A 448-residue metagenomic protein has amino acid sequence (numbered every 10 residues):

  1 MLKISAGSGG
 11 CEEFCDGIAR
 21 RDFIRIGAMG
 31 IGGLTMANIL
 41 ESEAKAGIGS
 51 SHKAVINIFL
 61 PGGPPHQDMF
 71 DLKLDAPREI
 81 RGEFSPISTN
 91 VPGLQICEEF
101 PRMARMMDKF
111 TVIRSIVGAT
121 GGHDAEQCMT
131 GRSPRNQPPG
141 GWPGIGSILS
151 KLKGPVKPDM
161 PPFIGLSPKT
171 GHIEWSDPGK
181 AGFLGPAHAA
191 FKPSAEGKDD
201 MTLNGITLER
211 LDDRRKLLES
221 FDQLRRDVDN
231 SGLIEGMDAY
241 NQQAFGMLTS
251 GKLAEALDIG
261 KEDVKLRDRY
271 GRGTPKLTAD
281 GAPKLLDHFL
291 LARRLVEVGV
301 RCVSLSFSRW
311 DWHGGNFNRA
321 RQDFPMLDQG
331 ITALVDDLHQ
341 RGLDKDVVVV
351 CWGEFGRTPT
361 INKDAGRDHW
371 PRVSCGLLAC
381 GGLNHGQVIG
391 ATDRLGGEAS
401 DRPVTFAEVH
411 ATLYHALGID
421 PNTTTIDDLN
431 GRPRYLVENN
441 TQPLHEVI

Functional and structural regions predicted by a protein language model:
M1-I448: Ligand-binding pockets and gating/stacking loops
